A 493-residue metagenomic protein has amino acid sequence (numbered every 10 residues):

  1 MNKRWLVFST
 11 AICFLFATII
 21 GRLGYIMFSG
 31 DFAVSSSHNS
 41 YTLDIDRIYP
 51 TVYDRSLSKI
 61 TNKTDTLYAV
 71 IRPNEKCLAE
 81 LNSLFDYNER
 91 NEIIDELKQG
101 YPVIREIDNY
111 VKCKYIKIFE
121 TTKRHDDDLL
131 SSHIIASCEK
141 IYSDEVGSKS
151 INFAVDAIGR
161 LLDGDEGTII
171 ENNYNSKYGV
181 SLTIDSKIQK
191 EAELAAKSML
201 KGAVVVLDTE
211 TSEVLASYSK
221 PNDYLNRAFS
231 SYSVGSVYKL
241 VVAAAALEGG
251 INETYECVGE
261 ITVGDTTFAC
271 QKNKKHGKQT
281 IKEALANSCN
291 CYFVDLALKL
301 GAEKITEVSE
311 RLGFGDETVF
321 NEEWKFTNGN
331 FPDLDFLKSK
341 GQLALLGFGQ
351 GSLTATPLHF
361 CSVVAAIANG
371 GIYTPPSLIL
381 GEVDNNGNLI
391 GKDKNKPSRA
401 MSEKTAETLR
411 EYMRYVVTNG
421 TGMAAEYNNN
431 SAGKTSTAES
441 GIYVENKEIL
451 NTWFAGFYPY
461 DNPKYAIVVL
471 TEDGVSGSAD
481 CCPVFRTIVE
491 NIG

Functional and structural regions predicted by a protein language model:
M1-S231, E253, E303-R311, A425-E426 (+2 more regions): Periplasmic/cell-envelope proteins involved in peptidoglycan metabolism and beta-lactam response
G202, D208-S230, G235, A244-D473: Beta-lactam-recognizing serine transpeptidase/beta-lactamase-like catalytic domain environment
